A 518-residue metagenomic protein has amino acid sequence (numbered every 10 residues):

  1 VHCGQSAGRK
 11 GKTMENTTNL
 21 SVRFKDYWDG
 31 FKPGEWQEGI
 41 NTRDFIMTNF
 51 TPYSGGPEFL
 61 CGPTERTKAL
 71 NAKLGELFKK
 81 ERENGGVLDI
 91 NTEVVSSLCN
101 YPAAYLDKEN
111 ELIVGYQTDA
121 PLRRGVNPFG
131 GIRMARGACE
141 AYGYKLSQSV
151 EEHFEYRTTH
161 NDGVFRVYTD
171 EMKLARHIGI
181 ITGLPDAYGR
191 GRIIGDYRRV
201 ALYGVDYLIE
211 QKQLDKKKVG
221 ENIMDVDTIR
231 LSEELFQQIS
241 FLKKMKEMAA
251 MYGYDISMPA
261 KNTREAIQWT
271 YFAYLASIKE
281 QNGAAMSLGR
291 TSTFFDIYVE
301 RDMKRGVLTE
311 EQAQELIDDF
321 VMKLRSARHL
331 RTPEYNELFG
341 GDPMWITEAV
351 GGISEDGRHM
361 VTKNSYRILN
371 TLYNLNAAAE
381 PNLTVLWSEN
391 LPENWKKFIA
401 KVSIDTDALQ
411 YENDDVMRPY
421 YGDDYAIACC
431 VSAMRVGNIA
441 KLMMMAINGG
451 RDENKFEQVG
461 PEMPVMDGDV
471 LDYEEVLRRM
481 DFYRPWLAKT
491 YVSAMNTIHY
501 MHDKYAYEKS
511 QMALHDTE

Functional and structural regions predicted by a protein language model:
S6: Cationic, low-complexity basic patches in intrinsically disordered or flexible, solvent-exposed regions
E15-E518: Conserved catalytic cores of very large enzyme subunits
